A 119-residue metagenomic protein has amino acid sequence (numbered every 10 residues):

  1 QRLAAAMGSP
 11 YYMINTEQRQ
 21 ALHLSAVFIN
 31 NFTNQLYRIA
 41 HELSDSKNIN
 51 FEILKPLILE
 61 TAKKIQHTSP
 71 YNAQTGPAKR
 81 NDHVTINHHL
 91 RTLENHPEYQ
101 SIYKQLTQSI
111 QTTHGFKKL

Functional and structural regions predicted by a protein language model:
Q1-Q66, H114: Internal alpha-helical scaffold of NAD(P)-dependent oxidoreductase catalytic cores
D45, L59-L119: Interdomain hinge/lid region at the active-site interface of Rossmann-like NAD(P)-dependent oxidoreductases
